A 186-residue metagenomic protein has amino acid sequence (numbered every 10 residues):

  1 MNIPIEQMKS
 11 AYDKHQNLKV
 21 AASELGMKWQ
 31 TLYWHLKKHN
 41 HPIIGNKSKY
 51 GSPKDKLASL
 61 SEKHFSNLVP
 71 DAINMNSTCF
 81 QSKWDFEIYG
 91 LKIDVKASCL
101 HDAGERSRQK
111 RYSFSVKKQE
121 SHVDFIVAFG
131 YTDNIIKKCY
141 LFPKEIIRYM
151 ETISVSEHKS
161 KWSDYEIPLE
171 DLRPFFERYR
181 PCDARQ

Functional and structural regions predicted by a protein language model:
M1-K92, K96-Q186: Nucleic-acid endonuclease domains
